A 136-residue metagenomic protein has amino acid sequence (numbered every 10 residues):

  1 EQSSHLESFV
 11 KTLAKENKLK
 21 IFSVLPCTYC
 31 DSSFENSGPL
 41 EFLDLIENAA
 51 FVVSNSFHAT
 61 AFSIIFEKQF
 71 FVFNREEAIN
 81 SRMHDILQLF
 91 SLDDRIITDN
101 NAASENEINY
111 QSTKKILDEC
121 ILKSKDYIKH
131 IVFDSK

Functional and structural regions predicted by a protein language model:
E1-K136: Active-site anion-handling motifs in enzyme catalytic cores
